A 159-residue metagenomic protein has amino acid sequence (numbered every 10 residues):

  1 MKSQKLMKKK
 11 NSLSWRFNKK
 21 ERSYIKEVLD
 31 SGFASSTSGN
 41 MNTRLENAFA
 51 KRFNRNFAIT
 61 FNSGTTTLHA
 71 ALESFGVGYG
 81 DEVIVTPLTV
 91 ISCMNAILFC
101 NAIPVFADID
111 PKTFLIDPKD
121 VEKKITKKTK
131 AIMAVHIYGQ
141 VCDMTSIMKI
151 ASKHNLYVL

Functional and structural regions predicted by a protein language model:
M1-S35: N-terminal "arm"/small-domain region of PLP-dependent enzymes with the aminotransferase-like
L13, T37, M41, D143 (+1 more regions): Conserved acidic
S14-F17, A34-T37, F106, T113 (+1 more regions): Pocket-edge positions in alpha/beta enzyme catalytic cores
K19-D30, T43-N54, K119-K127, T145-N155: Replace "anionic and nucleotidyl ligands
K20, R44, T66, I91-S92 (+1 more regions): Short alpha-helical
S35-E82, C93-C100, F106-D108: Phosphate-binding glycine-rich loop
E73, V77-L159: PLP-dependent aminotransferase-like
